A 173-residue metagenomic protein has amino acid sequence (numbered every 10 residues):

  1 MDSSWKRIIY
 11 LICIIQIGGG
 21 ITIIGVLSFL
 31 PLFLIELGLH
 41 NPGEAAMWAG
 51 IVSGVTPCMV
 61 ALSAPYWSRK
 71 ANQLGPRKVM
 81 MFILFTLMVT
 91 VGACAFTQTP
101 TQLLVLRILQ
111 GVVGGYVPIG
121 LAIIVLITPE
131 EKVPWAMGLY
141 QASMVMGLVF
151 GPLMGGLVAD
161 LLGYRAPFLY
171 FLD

Functional and structural regions predicted by a protein language model:
W5-L32: Pair of pore-lining "gating" transmembrane helices in MFS-fold secondary transporters
Q16, S53, P57, L84 (+1 more regions): Small-residue-rich transmembrane alpha-helices and their cytosolic helix-loop interfaces in multi-pass secondary
F29-A46: Short amphipathic helix-loop junctions that connect adjacent transmembrane helices in Major Facilitator Superfamily/SLC
I51-W67: Central cavity-lining transmembrane alpha-helices of secondary-active solute carriers, predominantly the Major
L62-C94: Conserved MFS/SLC helix-loop-helix module at the cytosolic interface between two early adjacent transmembrane helices
T90, T101-L109: Paired small-residue
L106-M144: Cytoplasmic helix-loop-helix junction between adjacent transmembrane helices in 12-TM secondary transporters
S143-D173: Helix-loop-helix hairpin linking two adjacent transmembrane segments in secondary transporters
